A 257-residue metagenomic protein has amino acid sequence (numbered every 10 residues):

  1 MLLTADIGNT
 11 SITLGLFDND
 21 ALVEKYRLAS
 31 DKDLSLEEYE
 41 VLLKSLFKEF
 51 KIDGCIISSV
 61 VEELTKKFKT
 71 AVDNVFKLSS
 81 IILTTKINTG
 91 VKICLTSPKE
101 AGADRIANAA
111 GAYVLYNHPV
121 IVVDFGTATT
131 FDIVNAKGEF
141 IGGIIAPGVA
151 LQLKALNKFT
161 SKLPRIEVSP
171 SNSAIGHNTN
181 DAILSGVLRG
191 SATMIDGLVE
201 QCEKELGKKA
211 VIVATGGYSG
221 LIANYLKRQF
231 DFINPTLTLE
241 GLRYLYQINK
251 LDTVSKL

Functional and structural regions predicted by a protein language model:
L2-D6, I56, V120-D124, V213: Short glycine-aspartate micro-motif
L2-F47, K137-P164, S173: Short glycine-rich, Thr/Ser-proximal phosphate-binding strand/loop in the N-terminal lobe of ATP-dependent enzymes
Y26, K32, S171-V211, A223 (+1 more regions): Adenine-nucleotide phosphate-binding core of ATP-dependent small-molecule kinases
E40-G54, V75, L198-A210: Phosphate/pyrophosphate-binding loops at sites that engage ATP/ADP/AMP, CoA/4′-phosphopantetheine, polyphosphate
K51-V61, S79-I81, L206-G216: Short glycine-rich phosphate-binding loop at a beta-alpha junction
K77-T89, K227-Y244: Conserved phosphate-binding/catalytic loops in two-lobed NTP-binding clefts
L78-I82, I87-F159, R189-L198, K256-L257: Phosphate-binding/catalytic loop of phosphoryl-transfer enzymes
I106, S161, L188, G220 (+1 more regions): Glycine-rich phosphate-binding/hydrolytic loop that grips phosphoryl groups
